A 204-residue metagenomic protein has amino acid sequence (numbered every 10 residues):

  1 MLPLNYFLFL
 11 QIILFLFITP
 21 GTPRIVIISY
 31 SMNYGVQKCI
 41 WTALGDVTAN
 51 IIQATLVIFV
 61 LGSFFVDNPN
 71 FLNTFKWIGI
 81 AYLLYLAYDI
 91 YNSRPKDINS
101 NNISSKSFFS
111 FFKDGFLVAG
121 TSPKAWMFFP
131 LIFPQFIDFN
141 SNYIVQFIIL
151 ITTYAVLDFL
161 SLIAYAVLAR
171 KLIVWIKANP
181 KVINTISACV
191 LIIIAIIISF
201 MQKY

Functional and structural regions predicted by a protein language model:
L2-N73, F129-A155, A166: Juxtamembrane transmembrane-helix termini in multi-pass membrane transport proteins
F7-I12, A81-L84, K113-L117, T153-Y154: Short alpha-helical transmembrane interface motifs in multi-pass membrane proteins
G35-V36, S104, F108, F112 (+4 more regions): Juxtamembrane loop-helix boundary motifs flanking transmembrane segments in multi-pass membrane proteins
A49-A54, K106-G120, S187-I194: Small-residue-rich segments of transmembrane alpha-helices in multi-pass membrane proteins, especially helix faces
V66-K96, A155-Y165, I173-Y204: Selective transmembrane alpha-helices of multi-pass membrane proteins
N92-F108: Flexible cytoplasmic inter-helical loops of multi-pass small-molecule transporters
G120-M127: Selected transmembrane alpha-helices and immediately adjacent juxtamembrane segments of polytopic inner-membrane
